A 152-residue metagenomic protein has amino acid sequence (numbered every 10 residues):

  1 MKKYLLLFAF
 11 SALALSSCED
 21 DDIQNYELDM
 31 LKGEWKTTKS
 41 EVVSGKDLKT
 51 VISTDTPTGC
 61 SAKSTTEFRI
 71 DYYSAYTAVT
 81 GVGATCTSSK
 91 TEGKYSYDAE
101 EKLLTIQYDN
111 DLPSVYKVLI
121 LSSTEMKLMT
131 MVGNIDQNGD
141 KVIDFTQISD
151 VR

Functional and structural regions predicted by a protein language model:
M1-Y4: Positively charged n-region of N-terminal signal peptides that target proteins for export
L6-A9: Sec-dependent N-terminal signal peptides
A14-S17: C-terminal motif of bacterial Sec signal peptides marking the signal peptidase cleavage site
E19-E92, D98-R152: Lipid interaction determinants
